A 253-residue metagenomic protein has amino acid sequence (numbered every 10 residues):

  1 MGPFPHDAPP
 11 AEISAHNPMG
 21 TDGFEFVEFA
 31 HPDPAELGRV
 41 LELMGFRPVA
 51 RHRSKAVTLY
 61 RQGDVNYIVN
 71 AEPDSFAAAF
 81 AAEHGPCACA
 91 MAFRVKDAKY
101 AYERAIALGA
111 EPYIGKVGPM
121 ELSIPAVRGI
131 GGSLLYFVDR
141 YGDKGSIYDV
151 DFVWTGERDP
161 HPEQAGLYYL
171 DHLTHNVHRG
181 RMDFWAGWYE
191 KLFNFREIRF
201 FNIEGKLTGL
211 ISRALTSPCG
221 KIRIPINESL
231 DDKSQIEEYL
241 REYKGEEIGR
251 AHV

Functional and structural regions predicted by a protein language model:
M1-P9, N202-I211, P218, P225-E246: C-terminal flanking tails of non-heme Fe-dependent oxygenases
M1-W154, H172: An N-terminus-focused feature that recognizes amino-terminal "leader" regions
E12-I13, P160, F201: Eukaryotic intrinsically disordered and solvent-exposed regulatory patches
P18-T21, R179, A186, Y243 (+1 more regions): Extended non-catalytic domains of envelope/secretory-pathway proteins
L135-V177, K191, R196, K221-R241: Acyltransferase donor/substrate-recognition loop-hinge adjacent to the catalytic core
H175, I248-G249: Active-site rim elements
H175-R223: Beta-propeller domains
A251-V253: Conserved small/polar residues in nucleotide/adenosyl-binding loops
